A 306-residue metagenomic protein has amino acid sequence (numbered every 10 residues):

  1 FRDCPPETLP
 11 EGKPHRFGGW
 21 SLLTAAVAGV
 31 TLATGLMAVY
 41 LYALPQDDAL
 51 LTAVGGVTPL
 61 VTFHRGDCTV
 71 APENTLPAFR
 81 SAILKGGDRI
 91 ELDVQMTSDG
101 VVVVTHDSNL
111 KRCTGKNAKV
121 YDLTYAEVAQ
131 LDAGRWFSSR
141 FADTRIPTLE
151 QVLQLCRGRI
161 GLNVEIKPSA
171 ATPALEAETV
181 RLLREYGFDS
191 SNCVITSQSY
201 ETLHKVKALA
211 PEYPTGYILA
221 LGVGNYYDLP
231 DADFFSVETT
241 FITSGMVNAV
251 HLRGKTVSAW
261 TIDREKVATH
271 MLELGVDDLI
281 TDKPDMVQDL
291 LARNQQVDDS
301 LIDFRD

Functional and structural regions predicted by a protein language model:
F1-C4: Selective recognition of hydrophobic, aromatic-rich stretches within alpha-helical transmembrane segments of polytopic
P6-D306: Phosphate-group recognition and catalysis centered on beta-loop-alpha active-site segments
